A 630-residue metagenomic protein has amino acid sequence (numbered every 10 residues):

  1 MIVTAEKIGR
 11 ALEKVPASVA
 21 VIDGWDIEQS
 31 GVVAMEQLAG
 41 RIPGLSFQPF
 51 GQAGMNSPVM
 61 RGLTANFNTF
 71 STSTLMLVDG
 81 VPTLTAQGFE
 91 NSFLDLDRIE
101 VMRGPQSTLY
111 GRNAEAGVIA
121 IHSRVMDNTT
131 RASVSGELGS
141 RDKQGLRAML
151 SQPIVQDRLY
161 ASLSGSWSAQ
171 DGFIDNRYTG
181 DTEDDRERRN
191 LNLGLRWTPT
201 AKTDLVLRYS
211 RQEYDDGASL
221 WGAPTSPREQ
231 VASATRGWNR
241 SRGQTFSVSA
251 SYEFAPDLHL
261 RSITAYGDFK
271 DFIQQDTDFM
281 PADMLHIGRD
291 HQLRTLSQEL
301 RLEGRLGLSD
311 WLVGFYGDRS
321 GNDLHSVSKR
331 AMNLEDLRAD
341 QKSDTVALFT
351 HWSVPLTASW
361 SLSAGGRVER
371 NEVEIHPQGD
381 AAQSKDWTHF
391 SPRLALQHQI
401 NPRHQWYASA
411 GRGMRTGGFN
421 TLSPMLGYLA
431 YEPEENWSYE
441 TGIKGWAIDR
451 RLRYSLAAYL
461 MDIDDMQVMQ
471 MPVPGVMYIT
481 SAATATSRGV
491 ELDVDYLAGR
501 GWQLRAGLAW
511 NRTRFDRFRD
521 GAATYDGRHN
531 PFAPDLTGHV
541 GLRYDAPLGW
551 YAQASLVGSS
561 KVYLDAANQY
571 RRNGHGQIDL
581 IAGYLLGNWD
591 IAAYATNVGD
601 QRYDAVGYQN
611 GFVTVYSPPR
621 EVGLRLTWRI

Functional and structural regions predicted by a protein language model:
T4, E36-V81: Extracytoplasmic beta-strand/coil segments of soluble accessory domains associated with Gram-negative outer-membrane
M35-L38, S57-R61, T74-L77, V101 (+3 more regions): N-terminal periplasmic accessory domains that precede and gate Gram-negative outer-membrane beta-barrel machines
D79-P105, A430: Short acidic/polar hinge/loop motifs at secondary-structure boundaries that mediate gating or recognition
R131-S133, L138-Q170, Y178-D216, R242-V248 (+7 more regions): Transmembrane beta-barrel wall of Gram-negative outer-membrane proteins
R177-Y178, T182, G317-H404, R415-G417 (+2 more regions): Signature of Gram-negative outer-membrane beta-barrel scaffolds
S249-D278, Q399, Q405-G411, P433-L497 (+2 more regions): Membrane-embedded beta-barrel scaffold of Gram-negative outer-membrane proteins
D310-L312, P355-L362, N371, L460-D462 (+2 more regions): Gram-negative outer-membrane beta-barrel transporters
G558-D565, G583-I630: C-terminal beta-signal and adjacent terminal beta-strands/loops of Gram-negative outer-membrane beta-barrel proteins
